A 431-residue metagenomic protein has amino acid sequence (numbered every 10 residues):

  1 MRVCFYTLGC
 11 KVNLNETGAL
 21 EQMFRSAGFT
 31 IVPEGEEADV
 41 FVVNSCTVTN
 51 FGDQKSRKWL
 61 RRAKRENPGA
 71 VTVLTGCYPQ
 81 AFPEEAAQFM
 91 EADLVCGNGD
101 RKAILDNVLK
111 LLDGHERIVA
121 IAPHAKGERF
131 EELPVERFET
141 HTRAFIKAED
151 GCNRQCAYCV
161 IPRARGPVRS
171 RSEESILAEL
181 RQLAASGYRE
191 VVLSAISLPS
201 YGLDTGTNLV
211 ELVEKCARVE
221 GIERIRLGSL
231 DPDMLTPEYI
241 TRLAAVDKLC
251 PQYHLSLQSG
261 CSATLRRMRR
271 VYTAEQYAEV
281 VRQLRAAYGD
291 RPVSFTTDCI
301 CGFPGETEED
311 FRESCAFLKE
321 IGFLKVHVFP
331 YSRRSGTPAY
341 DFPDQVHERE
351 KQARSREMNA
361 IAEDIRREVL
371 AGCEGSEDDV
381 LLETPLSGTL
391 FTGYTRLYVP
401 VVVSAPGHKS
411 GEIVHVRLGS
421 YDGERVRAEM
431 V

Functional and structural regions predicted by a protein language model:
M1-Y201, E238, Y253, A274-G289 (+3 more regions): Proteins enriched for Cys/Gly/acidic motifs involved in redox and nucleic-acid/cofactor modification
T7, S229, L257-S259, L382-T384 (+1 more regions): Flexible glycine-/small-residue-rich
T72-V73, A81, A86, A185-E308 (+1 more regions): Conserved SAM/AdoMet-binding glycine-rich loop
E136-R137, T241-A245, L257, L370-G372 (+2 more regions): Replace "in large, NTP-powered and nucleic-acid-processing enzymes" with "in large, NTP-powered factors and other
E139-H141, C152-N153, L249, S259 (+5 more regions): Short flexible coil/turn linkers enriched for glycine and charged/polar residues that connect secondary-structure
L255, D298, L318, V326 (+3 more regions): Hydrophobic, well-ordered secondary-structure elements that form the walls of internal hydrophobic environments
D310-A316: Short, acidic/polar
D341-V431: Terminal RNA-binding accessory module
